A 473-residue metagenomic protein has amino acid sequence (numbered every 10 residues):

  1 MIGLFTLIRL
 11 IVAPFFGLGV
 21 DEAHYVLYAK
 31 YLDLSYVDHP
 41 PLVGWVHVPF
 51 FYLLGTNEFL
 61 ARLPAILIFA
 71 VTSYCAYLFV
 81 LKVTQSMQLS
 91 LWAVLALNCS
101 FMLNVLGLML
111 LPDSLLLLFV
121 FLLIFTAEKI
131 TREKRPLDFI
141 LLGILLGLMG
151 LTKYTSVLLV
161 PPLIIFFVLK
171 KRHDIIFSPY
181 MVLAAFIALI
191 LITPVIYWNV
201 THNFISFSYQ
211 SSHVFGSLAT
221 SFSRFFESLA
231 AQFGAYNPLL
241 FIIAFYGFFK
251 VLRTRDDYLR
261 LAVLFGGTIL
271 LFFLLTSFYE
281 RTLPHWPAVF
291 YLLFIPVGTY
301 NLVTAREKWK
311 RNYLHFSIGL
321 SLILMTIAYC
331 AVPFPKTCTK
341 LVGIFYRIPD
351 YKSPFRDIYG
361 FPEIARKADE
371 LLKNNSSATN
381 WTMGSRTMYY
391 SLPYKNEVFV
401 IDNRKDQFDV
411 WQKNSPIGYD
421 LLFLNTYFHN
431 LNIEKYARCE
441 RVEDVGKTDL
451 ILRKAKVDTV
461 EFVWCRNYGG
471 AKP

Functional and structural regions predicted by a protein language model:
I2, A93-N98, L146, G150: Short helix- or helix-capping micro-motifs that position conserved polar/aromatic residues at function-defining sites
L32, E280-Y313, S317: Hydrophobic/aromatic-rich transmembrane helices and adjacent perimembrane loops
L63-T84, C99, L122: Transmembrane-helix motifs of polytopic, lipid-linked glycan transferases
L81-T84, L123-D138, K250-T254: Membrane-interface transmembrane helices that cradle and orient dolichyl/undecaprenyl
Q88, T126-G147, S178-V182, F186: Short hydrophobic alpha-helices at membrane interfaces in multi-pass membrane enzymes
M102-L116: Short acidic/glycine- and proline-prone juxtamembrane loop motifs at membrane-interface regions of multi-pass membrane
L148, L159-L259, I269-E280: Transmembrane-lumen/periplasm boundary regions of multi-pass, lipid-linked membrane glycan transferases
K310-L372, T382-N396, F423-T426, L431-V463 (+1 more regions): Membrane-proximal, lumen/periplasm-facing interface regions of secretory-pathway glyco- and lipid-modifying enzymes
